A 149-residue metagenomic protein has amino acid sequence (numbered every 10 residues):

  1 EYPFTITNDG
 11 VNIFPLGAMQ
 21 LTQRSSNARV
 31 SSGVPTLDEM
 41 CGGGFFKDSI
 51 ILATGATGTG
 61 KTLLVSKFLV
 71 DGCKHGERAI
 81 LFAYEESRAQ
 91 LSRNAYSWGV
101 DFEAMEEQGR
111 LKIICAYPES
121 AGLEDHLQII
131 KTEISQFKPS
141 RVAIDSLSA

Functional and structural regions predicted by a protein language model:
E1-P35, T132-F137: Conserved P-loop NTPase
I6-N8, P15, G55, C115-Y117 (+1 more regions): Flexible glycine-/small-residue-rich
T7-N8, F45-K47, E107, K138-S140: Short flexible coil/turn linkers enriched for glycine and charged/polar residues that connect secondary-structure
T22-R24, T54-G55, R78, L147-A149: Short hinge/gating elements
V30-V34, T62, L123: A conditional alpha-helix N-cap/helix-loop micro-motif detector
V34-G44: Pre-Walker A adenine-sensing motif
G43-F102: Walker A/P-loop NTP-binding active-site region of P-loop NTPases, recognizing the glycine-rich GxxxxGKT/S
E77-A149: Conserved inter-motif catalytic segment of the P-loop NTP-binding fold
